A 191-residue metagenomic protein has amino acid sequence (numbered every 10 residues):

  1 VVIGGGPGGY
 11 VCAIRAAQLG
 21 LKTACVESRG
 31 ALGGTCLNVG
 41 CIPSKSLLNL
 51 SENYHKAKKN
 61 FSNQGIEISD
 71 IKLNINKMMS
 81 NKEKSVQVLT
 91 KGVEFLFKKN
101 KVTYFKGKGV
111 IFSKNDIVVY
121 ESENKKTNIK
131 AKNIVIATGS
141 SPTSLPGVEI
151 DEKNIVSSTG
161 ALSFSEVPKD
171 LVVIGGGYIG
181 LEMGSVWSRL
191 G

Functional and structural regions predicted by a protein language model:
V1, G9, Q64-I66: Residue-level marker of intrinsically disordered, low-complexity segments enriched for small/polar residues
V1-G4, I136: Short, hydrophobic/glycine-enriched beta-strand segments
G4-P7, G30, I174-G177: Glycine-rich Rossmann-fold phosphate-binding loop(s) that bind the pyrophosphate of adenine dinucleotide cofactors
G8-R15, I155, G180-M183, R189: Short glycine/serine/threonine-rich phosphate/pyrophosphate-binding segments that cradle anionic phosphate groups
R15-L21, E27-V167: Glycine-rich flavin
S165-G191: Rossmann-like NAD(P)H-binding beta-loop-alpha module
